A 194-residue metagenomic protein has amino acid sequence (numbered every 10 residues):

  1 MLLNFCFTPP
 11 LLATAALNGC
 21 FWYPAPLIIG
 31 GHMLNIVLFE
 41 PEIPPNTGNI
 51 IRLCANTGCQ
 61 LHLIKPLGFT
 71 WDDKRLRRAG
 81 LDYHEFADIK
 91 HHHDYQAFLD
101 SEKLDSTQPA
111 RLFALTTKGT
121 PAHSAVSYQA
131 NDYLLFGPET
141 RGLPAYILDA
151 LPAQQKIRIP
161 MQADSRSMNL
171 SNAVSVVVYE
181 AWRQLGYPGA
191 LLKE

Functional and structural regions predicted by a protein language model:
T8-L11: Short linear segments in intrinsically disordered or otherwise low-structure-confidence regions
A13, G19, Y23-E194: Post-transcriptional modification and biogenesis factors for structured RNAs of the translation apparatus
